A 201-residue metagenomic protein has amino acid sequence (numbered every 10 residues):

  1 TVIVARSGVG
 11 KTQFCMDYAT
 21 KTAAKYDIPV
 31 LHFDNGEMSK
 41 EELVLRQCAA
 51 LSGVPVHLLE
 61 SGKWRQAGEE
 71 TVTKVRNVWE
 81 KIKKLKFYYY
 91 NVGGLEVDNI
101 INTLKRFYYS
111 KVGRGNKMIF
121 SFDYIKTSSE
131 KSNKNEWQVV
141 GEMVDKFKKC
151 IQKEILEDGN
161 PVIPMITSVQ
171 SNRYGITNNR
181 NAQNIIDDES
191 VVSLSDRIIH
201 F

Functional and structural regions predicted by a protein language model:
T1-I3, L31-H32: Short hydrophobic/aromatic beta-strand immediately N-terminal to the Walker A/P-loop
S7: The conserved Walker
G10: Conserved glycine(s) of the Walker
F14-Y18, L43: Hydrophobic positions on the alpha1 helix immediately C-terminal to the Walker A/P-loop
D17-K25: Walker A/P-loop NTP-binding motif
K25-G115, E130: Cytosolic-facing regulatory segments adjacent to core modules
E60-R65, Y88, S129-G141, I176-Q183: Flexible beta-alpha connector loops of hexameric P-loop NTPases
D145-F201: Phosphate-binding/switch region of NTP-binding enzymes
